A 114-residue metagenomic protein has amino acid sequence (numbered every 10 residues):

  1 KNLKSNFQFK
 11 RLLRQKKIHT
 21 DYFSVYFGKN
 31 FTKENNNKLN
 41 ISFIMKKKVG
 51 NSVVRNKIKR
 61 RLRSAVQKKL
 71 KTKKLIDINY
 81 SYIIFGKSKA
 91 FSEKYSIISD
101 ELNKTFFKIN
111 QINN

Functional and structural regions predicted by a protein language model:
K1-N114: Positively charged, solvent-exposed patches that mediate nucleic-acid binding
